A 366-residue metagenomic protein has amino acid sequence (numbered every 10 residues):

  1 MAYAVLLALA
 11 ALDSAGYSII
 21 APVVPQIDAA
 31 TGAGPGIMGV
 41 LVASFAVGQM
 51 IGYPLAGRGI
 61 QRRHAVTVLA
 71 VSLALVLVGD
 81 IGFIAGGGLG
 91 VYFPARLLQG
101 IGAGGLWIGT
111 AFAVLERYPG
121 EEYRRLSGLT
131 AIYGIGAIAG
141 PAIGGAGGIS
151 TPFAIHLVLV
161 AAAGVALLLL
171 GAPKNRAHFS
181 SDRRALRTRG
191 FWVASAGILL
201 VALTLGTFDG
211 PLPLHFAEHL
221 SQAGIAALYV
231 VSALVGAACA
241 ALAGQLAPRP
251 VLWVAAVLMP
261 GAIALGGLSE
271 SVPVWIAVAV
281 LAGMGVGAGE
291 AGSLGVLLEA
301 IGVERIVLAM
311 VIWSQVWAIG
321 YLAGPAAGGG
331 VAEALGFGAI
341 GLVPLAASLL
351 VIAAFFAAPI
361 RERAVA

Functional and structural regions predicted by a protein language model:
M1-G39, W192-V193, G197, A202-E218: Helix-loop boundary and gating motifs at the non-cytosolic
A8, G79, G90-Q99, P273-L281: Paired small-residue
G32, H64, A85-V91, P119 (+1 more regions): Helix-breaking motifs and short loop linkers at transmembrane-helix boundaries and internal kinks in secondary membrane
Q49-I51, A227-L246: Transmembrane alpha-helices of Major Facilitator/SLC transporters
M50-G87: Conserved MFS/SLC helix-loop-helix module at the cytosolic interface between two early adjacent transmembrane helices
A95-Y133: Cytoplasmic helix-loop-helix junction between adjacent transmembrane helices in 12-TM secondary transporters
G105-Y118, A288-G302: Intracellular juxtamembrane helix-capping segments at the cytosolic ends of symmetry-related transmembrane helices
S127-G171: Helix-loop-helix hairpin linking two adjacent transmembrane segments in secondary transporters
